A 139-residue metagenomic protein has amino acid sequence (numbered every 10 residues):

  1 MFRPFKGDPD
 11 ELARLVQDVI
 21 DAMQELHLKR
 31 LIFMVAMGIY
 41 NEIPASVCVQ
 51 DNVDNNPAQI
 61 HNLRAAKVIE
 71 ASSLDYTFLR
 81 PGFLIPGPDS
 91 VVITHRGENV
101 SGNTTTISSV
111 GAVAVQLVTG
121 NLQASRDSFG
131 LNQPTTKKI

Functional and structural regions predicted by a protein language model:
M1-F33, L63-R64: NAD(P)-cofactor binding segment of oxidoreductase domains
P9-D10, D51-L63, V100-S108: Short-chain dehydrogenase/reductase
Q24, E70, T119-L122: Residue-level signal for alpha-helix termini/capping positions
L31-M37, P81: SDR active-site strand-loop-helix element
G38-I43, L84-G87: Conserved catalytic-site region of short-chain dehydrogenase/reductase
P44-Q50: Short, glycine-/aromatic-enriched active-site segment of Class I SAM-dependent methyltransferases
N52, R64-P88: Conserved beta-loop-beta element that borders a ligand/cofactor-binding pocket
P86-I139: Active-site-lining helix/loop region of Rossmann-like oxidoreductase modules
